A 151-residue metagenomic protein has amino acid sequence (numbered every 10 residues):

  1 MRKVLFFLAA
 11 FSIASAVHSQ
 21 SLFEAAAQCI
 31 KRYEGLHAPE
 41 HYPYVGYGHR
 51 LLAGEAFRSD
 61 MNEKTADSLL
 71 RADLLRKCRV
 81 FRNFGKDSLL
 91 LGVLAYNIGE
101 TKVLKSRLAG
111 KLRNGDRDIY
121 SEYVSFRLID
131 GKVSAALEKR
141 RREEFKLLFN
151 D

Functional and structural regions predicted by a protein language model:
V4, L89, D116-I119: Short linear sequence motifs
V4-I13: Sec-dependent N-terminal signal peptides
H18-H37, H41, H49-F84, T101-D151: Long, amphipathic alpha-helical surface segments
S88-K102: Long, amphipathic, charge-rich alpha-helical segments that form helical bundles/coiled-coils
